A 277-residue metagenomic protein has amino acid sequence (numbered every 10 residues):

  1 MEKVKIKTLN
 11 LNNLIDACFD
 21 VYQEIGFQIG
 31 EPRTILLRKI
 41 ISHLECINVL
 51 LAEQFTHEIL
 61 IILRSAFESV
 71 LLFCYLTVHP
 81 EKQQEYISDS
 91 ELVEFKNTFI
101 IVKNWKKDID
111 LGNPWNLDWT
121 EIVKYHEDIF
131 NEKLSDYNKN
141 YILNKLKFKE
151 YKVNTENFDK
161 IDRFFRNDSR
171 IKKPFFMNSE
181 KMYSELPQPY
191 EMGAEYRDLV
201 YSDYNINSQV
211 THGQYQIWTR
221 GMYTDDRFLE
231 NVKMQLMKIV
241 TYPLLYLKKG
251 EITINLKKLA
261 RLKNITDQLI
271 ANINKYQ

Functional and structural regions predicted by a protein language model:
M1-E31, S90-Q277: Secondary-shell segments that build the walls of catalytic and ion/ligand-binding clefts
A17, V21-H79: Long, hydrophobic/aromatic-enriched structural stretches that serve as scaffold segments
T77-Q84, I217: Transmembrane helix-loop junctions in multipass membrane proteins, especially transporters and channels
